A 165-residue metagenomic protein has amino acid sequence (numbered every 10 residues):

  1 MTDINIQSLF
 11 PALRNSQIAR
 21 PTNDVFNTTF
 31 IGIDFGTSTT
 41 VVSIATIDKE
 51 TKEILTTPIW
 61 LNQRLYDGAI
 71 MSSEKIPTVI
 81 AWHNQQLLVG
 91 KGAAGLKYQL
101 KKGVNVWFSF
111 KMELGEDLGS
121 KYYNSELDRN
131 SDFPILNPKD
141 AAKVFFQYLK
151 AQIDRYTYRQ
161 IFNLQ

Functional and structural regions predicted by a protein language model:
M1-I6, F35-V42, D140-R155: Conserved long hydrophobic alpha-helices within structured protein cores
T2-N27: Short, flexible boundary segments at extreme N-termini or domain junctions of P-loop NTPases and their
R20-E53: Gly/Thr-rich phosphate-binding beta-strand-loop-beta motif of the actin/hexokinase/Hsp70
L55-Q165: Phosphate-binding loop and its immediate beta->loop->alpha context in nucleotide/phosphate-handling enzymes
